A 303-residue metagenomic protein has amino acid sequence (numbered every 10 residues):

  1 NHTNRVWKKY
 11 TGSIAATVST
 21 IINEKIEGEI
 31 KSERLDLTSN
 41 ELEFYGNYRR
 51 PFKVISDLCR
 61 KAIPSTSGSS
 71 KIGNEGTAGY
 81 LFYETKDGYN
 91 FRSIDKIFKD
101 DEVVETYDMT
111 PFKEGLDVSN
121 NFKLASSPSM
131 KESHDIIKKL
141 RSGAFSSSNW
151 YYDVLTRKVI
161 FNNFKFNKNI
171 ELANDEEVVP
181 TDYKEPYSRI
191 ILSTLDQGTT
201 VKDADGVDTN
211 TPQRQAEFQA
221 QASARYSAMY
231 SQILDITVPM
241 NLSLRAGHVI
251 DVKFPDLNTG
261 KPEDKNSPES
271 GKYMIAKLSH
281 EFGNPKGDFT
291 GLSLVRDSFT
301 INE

Functional and structural regions predicted by a protein language model:
N1-S32, E43-F44, C59: Surface-exposed cap/loop segments at beta↔alpha junctions
H2, D100, A246-G247: Short helix/loop capping segments that flank catalytic or ligand/cofactor-binding pockets
H2, S67-K71, G260: Short, solvent-exposed secondary-structure capping/transition elements
W7-A15, N47-I55, S243, P268: Solvent-exposed, acidic/flexible segments
T17-S39, Q215-Y230: Glycine/serine-rich loop-strand microenvironments at binding/catalytic pocket rims
E24-K25, K61-S65, F282: Generic recognition of well-structured, leucine-rich alpha-helical segments and adjacent helix-turn regions within
E33-I137: Short beta-strand-centered interaction patches in the first periplasmic/extracellular domains of large envelope
M109-E303: An acidic/polar, Gly/Ser/Thr-rich interaction patch typically located in mid-to-C-terminal regions of proteins
